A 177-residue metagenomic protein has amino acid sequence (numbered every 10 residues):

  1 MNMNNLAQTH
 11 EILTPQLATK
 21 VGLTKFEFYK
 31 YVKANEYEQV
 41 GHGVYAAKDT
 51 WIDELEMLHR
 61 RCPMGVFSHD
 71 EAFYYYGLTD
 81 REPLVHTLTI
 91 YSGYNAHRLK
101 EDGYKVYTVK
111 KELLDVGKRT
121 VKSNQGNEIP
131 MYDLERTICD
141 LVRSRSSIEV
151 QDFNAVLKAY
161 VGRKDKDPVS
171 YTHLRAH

Functional and structural regions predicted by a protein language model:
M1-E11: Short amphipathic alpha-helical interface segments
N5, A18-T19: Residue-level marker of alpha-helix boundaries and capping positions
I12-L17, V44-D167: Nucleic-acid-binding surface
L23-K30: Short amphipathic alpha-helical interaction segments
Y31-N35: Basic amphipathic alpha-helical segments that dock to polyanions
Y37-V40: A short, conserved structural fragment
T172-H177: Conserved small/polar residues in nucleotide/adenosyl-binding loops
